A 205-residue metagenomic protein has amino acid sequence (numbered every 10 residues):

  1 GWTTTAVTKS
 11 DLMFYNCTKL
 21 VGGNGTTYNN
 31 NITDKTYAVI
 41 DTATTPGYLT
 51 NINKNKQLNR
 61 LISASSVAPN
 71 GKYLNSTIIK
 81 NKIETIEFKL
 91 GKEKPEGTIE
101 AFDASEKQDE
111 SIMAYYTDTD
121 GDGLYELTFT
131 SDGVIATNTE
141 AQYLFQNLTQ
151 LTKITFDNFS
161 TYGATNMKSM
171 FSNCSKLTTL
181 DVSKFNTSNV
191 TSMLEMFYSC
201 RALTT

Functional and structural regions predicted by a protein language model:
G1-T205: Negatively charged
